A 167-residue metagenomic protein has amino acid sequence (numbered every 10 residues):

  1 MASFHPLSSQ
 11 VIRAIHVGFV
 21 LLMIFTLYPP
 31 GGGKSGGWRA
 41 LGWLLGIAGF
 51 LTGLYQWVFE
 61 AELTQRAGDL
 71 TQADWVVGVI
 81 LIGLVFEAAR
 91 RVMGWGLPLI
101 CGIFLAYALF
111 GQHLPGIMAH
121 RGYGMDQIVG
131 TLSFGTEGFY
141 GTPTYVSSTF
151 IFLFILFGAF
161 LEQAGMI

Functional and structural regions predicted by a protein language model:
M1, G18-Y28, I47-Q56, I80-A88 (+2 more regions): Hydrophobic core segments of alpha-helical transmembrane domains in multi-pass membrane transport and ion-translocation
M1-D69, W75-V79: Conserved, well-structured core domains of diverse proteins
G31-A40, F86-P98: Membrane-helix interface "capping/anchor" motifs
R66-A73, F104, A108, R121: A sequence-level detector of short, solvent-exposed, charge-rich linear segments
L70, V76-V79, G83, G96 (+2 more regions): Short, amphipathic alpha-helical segments
I82, L99, A106, F110-I167: Membrane-embedded alpha-helical segments and adjacent helix-loop junctions characteristic of multi-pass solute
